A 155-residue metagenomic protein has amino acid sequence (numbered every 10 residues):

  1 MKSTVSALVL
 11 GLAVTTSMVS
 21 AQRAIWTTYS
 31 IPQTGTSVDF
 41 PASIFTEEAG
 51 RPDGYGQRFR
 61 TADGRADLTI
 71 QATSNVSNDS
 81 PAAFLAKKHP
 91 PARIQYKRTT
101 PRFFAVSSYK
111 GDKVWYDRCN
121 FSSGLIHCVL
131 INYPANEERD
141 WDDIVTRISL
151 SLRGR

Functional and structural regions predicted by a protein language model:
M1-A7: Positively charged n-region of N-terminal signal peptides that target proteins for export
A7-T16: Bacterial N-terminal signal peptides
S17-A21: Sec/Tat signal peptide C-region and signal peptidase I cleavage site
Q22-D53, S151-L152: N-terminal "mature-domain start" segment
E47-D143: Conserved polar/disulfide-associated segments of primarily extracytoplasmic proteins
W141-G154: Short, low-complexity, Pro/Ser/Thr/Gly-rich segments in the mature regions of secreted, periplasmic
